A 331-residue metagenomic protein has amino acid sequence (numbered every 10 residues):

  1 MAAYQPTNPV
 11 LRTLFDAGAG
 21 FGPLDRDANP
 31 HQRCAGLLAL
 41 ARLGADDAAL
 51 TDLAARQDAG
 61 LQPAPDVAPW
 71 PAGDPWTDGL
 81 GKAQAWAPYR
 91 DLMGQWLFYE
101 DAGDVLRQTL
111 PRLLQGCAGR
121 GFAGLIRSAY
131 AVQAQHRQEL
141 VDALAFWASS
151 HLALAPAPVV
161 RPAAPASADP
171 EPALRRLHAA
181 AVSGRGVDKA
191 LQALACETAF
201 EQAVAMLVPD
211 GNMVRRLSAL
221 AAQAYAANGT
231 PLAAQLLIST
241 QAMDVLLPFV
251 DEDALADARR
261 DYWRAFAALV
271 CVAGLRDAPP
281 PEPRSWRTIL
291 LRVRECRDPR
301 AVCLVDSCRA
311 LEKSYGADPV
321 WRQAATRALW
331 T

Functional and structural regions predicted by a protein language model:
M1-T331: Mature, well-folded catalytic/scaffold domains that follow N-terminal targeting or propeptide regions
